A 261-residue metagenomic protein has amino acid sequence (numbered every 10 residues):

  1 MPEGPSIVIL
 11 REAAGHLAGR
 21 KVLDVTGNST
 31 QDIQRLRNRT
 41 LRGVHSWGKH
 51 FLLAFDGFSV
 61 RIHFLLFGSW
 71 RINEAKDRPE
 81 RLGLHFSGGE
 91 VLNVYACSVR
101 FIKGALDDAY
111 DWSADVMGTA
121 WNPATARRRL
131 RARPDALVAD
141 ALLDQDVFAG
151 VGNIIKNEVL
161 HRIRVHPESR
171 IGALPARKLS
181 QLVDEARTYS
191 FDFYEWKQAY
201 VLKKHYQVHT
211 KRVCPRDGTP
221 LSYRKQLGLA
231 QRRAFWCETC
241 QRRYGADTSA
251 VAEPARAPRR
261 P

Functional and structural regions predicted by a protein language model:
M1-P261: Structured catalytic/nucleic-acid-binding cores of DNA maintenance enzymes
